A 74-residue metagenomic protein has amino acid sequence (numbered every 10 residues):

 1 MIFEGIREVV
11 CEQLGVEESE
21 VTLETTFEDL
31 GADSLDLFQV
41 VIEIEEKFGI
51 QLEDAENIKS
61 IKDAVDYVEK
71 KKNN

Functional and structural regions predicted by a protein language model:
M1-S19, N74: Thiotemplate assembly-line natural product biosynthesis machinery
E4-G5, V21, F38, K62: A generic alpha-helix surface/boundary motif
T22-D33, E53-D63: Glycine-rich loop motifs involved in handling phospho/adenylate chemistry
F38-K59: Phosphopantetheinylated carrier protein domains
K62-K71: Short, cationic-aromatic polyanion-contact patches
